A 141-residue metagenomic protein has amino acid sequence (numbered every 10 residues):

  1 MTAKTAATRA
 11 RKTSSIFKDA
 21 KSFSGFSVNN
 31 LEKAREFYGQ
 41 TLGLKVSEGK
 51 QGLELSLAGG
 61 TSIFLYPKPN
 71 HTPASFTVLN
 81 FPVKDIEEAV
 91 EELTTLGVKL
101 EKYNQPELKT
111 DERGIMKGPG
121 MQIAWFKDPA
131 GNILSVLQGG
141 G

Functional and structural regions predicted by a protein language model:
M1-K33, S62, F76-L79, L137-G141: N-terminal beta-strand motif that seeds the catalytic metal site of vicinal oxygen chelate
K12-S15, P69-N70, G114: Short, flexible, glycine/charge-rich loop motifs used to bind or transfer phosphoryl groups or to couple energy/partner
K18-K21, G25-I63, K68-P69, E88 (+1 more regions): Core segments of cupin and vicinal oxygen chelate
L31-E32, L79-I133, G139-G141: Vicinal oxygen chelate
L44-K84, E101-K102, D111, P119 (+1 more regions): Conserved short beta-strand elements that form part of the metal-binding/catalytic scaffold of enzyme active sites
